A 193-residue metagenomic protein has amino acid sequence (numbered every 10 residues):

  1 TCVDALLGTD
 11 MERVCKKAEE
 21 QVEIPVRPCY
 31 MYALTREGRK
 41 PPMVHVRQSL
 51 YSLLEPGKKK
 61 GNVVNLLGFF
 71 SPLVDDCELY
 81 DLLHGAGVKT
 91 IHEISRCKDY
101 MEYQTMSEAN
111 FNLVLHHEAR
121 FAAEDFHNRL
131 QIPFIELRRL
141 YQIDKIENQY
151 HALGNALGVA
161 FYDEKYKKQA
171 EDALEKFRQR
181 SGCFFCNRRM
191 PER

Functional and structural regions predicted by a protein language model:
T1-R193: An N-terminal assembly and electron-transfer interface module characteristic of large anaerobic redox and radical
